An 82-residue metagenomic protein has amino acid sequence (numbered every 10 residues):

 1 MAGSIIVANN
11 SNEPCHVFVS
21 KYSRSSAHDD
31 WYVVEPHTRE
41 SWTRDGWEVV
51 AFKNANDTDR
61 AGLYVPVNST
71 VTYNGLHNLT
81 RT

Functional and structural regions predicted by a protein language model:
M1-T82: Intrinsically disordered, low-complexity segments enriched in small/polar residues
